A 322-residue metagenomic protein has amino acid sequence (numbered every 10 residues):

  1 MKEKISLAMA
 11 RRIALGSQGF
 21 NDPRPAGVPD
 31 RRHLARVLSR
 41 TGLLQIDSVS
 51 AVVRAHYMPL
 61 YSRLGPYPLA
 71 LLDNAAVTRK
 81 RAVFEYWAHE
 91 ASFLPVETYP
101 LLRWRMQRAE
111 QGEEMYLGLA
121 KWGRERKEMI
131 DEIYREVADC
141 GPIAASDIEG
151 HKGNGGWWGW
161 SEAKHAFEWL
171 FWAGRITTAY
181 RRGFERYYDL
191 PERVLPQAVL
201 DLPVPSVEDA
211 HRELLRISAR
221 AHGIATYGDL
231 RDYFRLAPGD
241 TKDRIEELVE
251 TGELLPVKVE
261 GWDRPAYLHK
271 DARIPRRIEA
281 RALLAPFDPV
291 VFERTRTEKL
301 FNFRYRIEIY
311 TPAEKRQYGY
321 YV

Functional and structural regions predicted by a protein language model:
M1-V322: Long, charged, low-complexity, helical-prone intrinsically disordered regions
